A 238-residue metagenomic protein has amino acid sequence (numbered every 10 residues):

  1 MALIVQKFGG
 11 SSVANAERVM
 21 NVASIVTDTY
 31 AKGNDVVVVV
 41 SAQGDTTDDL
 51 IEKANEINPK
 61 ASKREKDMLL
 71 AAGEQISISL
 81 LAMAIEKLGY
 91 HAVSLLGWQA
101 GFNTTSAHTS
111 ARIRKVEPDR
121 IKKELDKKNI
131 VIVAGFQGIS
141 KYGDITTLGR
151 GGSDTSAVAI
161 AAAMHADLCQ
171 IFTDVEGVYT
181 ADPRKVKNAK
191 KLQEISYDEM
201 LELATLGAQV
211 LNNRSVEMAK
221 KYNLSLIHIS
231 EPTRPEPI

Functional and structural regions predicted by a protein language model:
M1-E217: Nucleotide/pyrophosphate-binding catalytic subdomain
Q209, L224-S225: Intrinsically disordered or highly flexible coil/loop and linker segments, enriched in small and charged/polar residues
M218-L224: Structural preference for solvent-exposed beta-strand-turn elements and adjacent flexible terminal/loop segments within
I227-E231, P235-I238: Single conserved hydrophobic/aromatic residue that forms the stacking wall/gate of nucleotide- or nucleobase-binding
